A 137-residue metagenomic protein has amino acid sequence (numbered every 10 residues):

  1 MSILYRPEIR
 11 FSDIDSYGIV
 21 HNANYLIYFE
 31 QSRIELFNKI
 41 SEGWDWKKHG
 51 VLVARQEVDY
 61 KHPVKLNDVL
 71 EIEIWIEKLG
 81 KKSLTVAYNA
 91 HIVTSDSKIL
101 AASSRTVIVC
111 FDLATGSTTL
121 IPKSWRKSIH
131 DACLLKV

Functional and structural regions predicted by a protein language model:
M1-I3, V64-L66, E77-V137: HotDog/MaoC-like acyl-thioester-processing domains
M1-R55, F111-V137: Hot-dog-fold acyl-thioester-processing enzymes
R10, K61, I92: Residue-level recognition of the GNAT/N-acetyltransferase active site
L36-T85, I99-A102: Hydrophobic beta-strand-centered segment that forms part of the acyl-chain substrate-binding groove
